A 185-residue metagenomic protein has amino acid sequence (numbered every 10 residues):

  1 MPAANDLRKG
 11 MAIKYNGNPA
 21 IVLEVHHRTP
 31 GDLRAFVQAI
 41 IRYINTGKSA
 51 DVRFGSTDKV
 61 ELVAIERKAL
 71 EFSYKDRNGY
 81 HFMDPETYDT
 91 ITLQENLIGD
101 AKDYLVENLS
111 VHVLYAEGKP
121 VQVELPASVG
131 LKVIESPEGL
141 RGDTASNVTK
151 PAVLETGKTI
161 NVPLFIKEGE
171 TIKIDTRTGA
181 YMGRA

Functional and structural regions predicted by a protein language model:
P2-E155, T159-A185: Acidic-enriched and Gly/Ser
